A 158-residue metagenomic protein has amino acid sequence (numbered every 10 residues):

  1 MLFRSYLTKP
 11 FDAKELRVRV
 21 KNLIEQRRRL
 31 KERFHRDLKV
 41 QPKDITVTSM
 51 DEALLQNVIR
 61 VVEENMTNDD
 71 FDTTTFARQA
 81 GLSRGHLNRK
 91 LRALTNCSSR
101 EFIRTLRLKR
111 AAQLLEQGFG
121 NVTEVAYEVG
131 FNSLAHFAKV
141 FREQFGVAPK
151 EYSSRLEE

Functional and structural regions predicted by a protein language model:
M1-L2: Short, small-residue-biased leader/transition segments that mark boundaries at the very start of proteins
F11-V20, E32: C-terminal output helix
K14, T74, G85, N121-E124 (+1 more regions): Residues within helix-turn-helix
K21-D37: The C-terminal output helix
L87, L91, H136-F137, F141: Short hydrophobic/aromatic patch on the recognition helix
A93-N132, S154-E158: Terminal helix-turn-helix DNA-binding modules in bacterial transcription factors
K139-E158: …primarily DNA-binding HTH/wHTH and HhH modules…
